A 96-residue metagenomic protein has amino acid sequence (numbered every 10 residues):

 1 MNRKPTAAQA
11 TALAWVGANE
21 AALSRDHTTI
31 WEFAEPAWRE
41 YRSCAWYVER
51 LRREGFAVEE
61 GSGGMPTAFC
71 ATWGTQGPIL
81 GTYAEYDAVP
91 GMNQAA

Functional and structural regions predicted by a protein language model:
N2-A96: Acidic/His- and Gly-rich active-site-bordering loop/insert found across diverse amide/peptide-bond hydrolases
